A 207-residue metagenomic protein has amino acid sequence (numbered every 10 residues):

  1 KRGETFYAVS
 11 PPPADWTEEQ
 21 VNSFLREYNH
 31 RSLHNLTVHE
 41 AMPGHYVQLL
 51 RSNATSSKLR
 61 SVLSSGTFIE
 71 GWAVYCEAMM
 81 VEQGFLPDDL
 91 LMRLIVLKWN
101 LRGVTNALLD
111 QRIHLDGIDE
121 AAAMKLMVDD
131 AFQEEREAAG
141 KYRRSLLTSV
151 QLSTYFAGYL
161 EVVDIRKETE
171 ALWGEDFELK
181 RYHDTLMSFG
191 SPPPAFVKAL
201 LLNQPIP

Functional and structural regions predicted by a protein language model:
K1-P207: Long, His/Glu/Asp-enriched segments that create or flank divalent metal/ion-associated functional microenvironments
